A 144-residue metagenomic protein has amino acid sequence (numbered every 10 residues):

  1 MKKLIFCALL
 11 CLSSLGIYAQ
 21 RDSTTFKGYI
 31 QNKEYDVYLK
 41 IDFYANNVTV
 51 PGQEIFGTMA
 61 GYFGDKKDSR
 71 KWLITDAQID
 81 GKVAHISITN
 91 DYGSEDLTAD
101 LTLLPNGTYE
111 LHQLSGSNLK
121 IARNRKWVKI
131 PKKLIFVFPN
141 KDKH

Functional and structural regions predicted by a protein language model:
M1-S23: Bacterial Sec-dependent N-terminal signal peptides
R21-T98, L104, Y109, Q113 (+1 more regions): Central antiparallel beta-sheet cores of small beta-barrel/beta-sandwich binding domains
